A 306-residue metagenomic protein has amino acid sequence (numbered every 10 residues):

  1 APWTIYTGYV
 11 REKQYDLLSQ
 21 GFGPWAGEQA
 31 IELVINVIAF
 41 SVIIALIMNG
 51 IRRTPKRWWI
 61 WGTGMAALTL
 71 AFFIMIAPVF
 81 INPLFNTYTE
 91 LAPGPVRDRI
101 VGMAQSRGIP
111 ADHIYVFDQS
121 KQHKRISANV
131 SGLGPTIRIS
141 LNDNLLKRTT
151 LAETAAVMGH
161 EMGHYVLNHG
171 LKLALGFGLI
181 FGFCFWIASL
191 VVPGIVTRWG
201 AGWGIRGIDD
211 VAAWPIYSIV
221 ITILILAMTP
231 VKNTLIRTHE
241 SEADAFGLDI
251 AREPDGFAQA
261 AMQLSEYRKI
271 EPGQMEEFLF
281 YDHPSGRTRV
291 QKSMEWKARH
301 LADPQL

Functional and structural regions predicted by a protein language model:
A1-I208, S218, T222-L306: Polar-ligand-bearing catalytic/cofactor-coordination segments of membrane-embedded or membrane-tethered inner-membrane
V211-W214: C-terminal extracellular loops and terminal segments of Gram-negative outer membrane beta-barrel proteins
